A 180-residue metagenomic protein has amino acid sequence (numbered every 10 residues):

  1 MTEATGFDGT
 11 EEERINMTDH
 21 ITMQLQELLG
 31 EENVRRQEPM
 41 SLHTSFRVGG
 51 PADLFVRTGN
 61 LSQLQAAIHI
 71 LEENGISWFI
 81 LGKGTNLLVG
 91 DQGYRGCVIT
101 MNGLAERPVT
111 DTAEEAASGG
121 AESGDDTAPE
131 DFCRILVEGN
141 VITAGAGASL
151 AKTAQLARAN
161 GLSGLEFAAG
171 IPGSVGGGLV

Functional and structural regions predicted by a protein language model:
T2, F7, E11-L81: N-terminal, positively charged, Ser/Thr/Ala/Gly-biased leader segments that form transit/presequence-like amphipathic
L29-Q37, E106-P108, C133-I135: Short secondary-structure junctions
R36-F55, G124-A146: Active-site-proximal helix-loop elements at catalytic-domain edges
G49-G50, V56-L61, L88-D111, G119-C133 (+1 more regions): Structural signature of FAD isoalloxazine-binding scaffolds in flavoprotein oxidoreductases
P51-H69, V141-G161: A short, flexible low-complexity segment enriched in Lys/Arg and Gly/Pro that occurs in N-terminal basic tails
W78, L87-L88: Acidic/His- and Gly-rich active-site-bordering loop/insert found across diverse amide/peptide-bond hydrolases
L81-T85, A146: Glycine-rich beta-strand-to-loop/alpha-helix junction loops that act as flexible
A151-V180: A gly/ser-rich beta-alpha-beta helix-loop segment of oxidoreductase catalytic cores
